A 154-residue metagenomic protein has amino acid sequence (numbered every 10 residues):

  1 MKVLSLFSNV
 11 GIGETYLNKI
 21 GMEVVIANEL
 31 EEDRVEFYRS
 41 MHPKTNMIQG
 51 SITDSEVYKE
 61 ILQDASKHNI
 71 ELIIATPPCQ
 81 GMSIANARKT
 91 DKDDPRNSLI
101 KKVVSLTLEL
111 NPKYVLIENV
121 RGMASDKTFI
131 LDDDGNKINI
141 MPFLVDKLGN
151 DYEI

Functional and structural regions predicted by a protein language model:
M1-I154: Conserved active-site and SAM-binding loop architecture of S-adenosyl-L-methionine-dependent nucleic-acid
